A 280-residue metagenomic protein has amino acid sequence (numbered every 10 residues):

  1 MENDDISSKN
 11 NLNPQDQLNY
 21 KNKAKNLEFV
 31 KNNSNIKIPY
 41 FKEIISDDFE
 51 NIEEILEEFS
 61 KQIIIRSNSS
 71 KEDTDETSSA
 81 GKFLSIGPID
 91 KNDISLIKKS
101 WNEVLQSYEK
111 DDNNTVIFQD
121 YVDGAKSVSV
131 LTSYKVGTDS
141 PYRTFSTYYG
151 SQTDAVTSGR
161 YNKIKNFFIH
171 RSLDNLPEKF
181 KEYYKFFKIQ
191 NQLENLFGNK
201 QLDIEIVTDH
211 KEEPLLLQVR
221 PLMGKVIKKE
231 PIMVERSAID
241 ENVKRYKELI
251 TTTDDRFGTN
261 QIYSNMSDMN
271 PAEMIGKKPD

Functional and structural regions predicted by a protein language model:
M1-N35, E43-D47, D75-T77, S95-W101 (+2 more regions): Conserved divalent-metal-coordinating catalytic cores that perform phosphate/pyrophosphate/nucleotidyl transfer
I36-F59: N-terminal auxiliary "cap/dimerization" subdomain that precedes the catalytic jelly-roll/cupin core of mononuclear
I38-K42, I64-S67, V116-D120, I204: General beta-strand structural signal in soluble alpha/beta enzymes
Y40-F41, I65, S69-L96, S127-V130: Glycine-rich phosphate-binding loop of ATP-grasp-fold ATP-dependent ligases
I52-F59, T77-K82, L131-Y134: Short, surface-exposed amphipathic charged segments that create phosphate/polyanion-binding patches used for binding
I55-L56, S60-I64, P88, N92-Y121 (+1 more regions): Conserved ATP-binding module of the ATP-grasp superfamily
S69-S70, V122-D123, Y149-G150: Short, flexible beta-strand-to-coil junctions
